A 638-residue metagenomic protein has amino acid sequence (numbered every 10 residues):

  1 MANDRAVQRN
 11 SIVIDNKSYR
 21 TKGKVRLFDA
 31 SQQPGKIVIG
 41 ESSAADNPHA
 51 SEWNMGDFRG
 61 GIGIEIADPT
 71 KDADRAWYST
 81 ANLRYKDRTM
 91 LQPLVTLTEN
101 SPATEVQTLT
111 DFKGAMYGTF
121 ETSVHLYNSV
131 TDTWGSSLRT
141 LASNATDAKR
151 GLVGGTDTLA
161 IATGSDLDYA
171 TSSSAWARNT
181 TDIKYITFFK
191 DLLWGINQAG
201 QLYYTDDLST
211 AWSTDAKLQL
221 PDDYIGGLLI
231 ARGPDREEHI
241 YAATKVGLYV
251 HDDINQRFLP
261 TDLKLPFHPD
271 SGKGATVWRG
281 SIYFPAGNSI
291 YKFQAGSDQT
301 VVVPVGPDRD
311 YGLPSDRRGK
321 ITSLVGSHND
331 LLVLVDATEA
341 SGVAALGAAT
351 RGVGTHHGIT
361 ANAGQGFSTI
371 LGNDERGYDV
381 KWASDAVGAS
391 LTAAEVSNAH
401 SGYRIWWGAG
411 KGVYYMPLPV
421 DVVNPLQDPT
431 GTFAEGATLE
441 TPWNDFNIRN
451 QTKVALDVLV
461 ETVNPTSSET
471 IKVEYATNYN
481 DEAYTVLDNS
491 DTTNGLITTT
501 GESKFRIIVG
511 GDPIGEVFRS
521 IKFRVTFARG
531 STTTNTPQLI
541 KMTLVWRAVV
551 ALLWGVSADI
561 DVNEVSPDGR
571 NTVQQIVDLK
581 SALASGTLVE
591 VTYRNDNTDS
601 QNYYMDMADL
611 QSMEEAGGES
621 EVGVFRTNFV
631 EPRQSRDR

Functional and structural regions predicted by a protein language model:
M1-T140, D157-T158, A162-S174, D191-P221 (+6 more regions): N-terminal beta-propeller domains
S42, S129, G135, A170-S172 (+2 more regions): Non-cytosolic beta-sandwich-type ligand-binding/adhesion modules
N100-K113, T140-T156, N179-L192, L220-G233 (+4 more regions): Repeated scaffold domains used in trafficking and secretory/extracellular systems, primarily beta-propellers
G135-L141, A177-T181, S213-L218, L259-L265 (+4 more regions): Beta-propeller fold detector
D215, T261-D262, L391-V396, G501-P513: Exposed aromatic-hydrophobic patches
A383-D385, A483-T500, Y604-E615: Solvent-exposed serine/threonine-rich low-complexity stretches and specific carbohydrate-binding patches
T392-P442: Blade-level signature of beta-propeller repeat domains, shared across WD40, Kelch, NHL, RCC1 and BNR/Asp-box propellers
R547-R638: Extracellular/virion structural assembly segments
